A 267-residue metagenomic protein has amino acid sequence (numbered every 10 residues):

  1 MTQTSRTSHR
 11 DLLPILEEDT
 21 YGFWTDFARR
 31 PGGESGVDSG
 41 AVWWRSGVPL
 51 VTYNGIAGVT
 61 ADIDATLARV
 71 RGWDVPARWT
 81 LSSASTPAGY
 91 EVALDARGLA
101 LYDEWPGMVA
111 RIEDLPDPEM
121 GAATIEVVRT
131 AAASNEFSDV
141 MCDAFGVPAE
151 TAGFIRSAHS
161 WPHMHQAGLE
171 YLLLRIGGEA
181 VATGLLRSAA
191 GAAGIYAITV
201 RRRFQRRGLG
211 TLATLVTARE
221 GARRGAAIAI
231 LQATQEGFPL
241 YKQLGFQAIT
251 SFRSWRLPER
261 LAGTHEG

Functional and structural regions predicted by a protein language model:
M1-W73, T86-P87: N-terminal charged segments
T2-T4, R97-M120, Q232, E236-G267: Active-site/acyl-donor-binding loops of N-acyltransferases
S35-D38, T86-L101, G168-A182, S188: Conserved beta-hairpin
P49-G55, Y102, S188-I195, Q205: A conserved beta-turn-beta hairpin within the catalytic core of GNAT-like acetyltransferases that forms part
V59-A132, G146, R253-L257: Acyl-donor-binding surface of acyltransferase catalytic domains
I63-A68, Y196-R202, R206-R219, R223 (+1 more regions): Conserved acetyl-CoA-binding loop-helix of GNAT-fold acetyltransferases
W73-S83, G221-A233: Conserved GNAT acetyl-CoA-binding A-motif
A149-R202: A conserved beta-strand-loop-helix scaffold within acyl/acetyltransferase catalytic domains
